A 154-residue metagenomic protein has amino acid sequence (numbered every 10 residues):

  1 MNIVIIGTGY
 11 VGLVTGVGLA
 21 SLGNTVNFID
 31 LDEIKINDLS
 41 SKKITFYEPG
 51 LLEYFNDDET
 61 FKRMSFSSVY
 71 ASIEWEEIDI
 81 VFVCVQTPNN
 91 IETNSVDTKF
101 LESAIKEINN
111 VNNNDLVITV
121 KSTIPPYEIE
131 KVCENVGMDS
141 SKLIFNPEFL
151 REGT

Functional and structural regions predicted by a protein language model:
M1, N24, M64, D115-L116 (+1 more regions): A structural micro-motif
M1-I44: NAD(P)+-binding Rossmann beta1-loop-alpha1 motif at the extreme N-terminus of oxidoreductases
I6-T8, G18, R63, T87 (+1 more regions): N-terminal glycine-rich phosphate-binding loop for ADP-containing cofactors
A20, N37-S40, N56, N109 (+1 more regions): Class I S-adenosyl-L-methionine
T25, L31-I78, T87-S95: Conserved N-terminal Rossmann-fold NAD(P) cofactor-binding segment
E76-I80, N113-D115: Short acidic/histidine-rich motifs immediately flanking catalytic phosphotransfer sites in two-component signaling
V81-V83, V120: Redox-cofactor binding/interface segments in oxidoreductases and associated redox assembly factors
P88-E152: Rossmann-like NAD(P)(H) cofactor-binding subdomain of soluble oxidoreductases
